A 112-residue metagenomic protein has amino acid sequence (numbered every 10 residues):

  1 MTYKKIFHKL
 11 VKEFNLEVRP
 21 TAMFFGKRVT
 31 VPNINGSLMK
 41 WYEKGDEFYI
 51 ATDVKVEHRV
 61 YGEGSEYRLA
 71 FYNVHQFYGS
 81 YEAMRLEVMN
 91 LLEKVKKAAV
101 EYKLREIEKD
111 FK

Functional and structural regions predicted by a protein language model:
M1-N33: Negatively charged, low-complexity tracts enriched in Asp/Glu with abundant Ser/Thr
T2-E13, G64-R105: Ampiphathic alpha-helical segments that act as solvent-exposed interaction surfaces
N15, A22, Y49, L86-M89: Amphipathic alpha-helical interaction segments
F24, K55, A99-E101: General helical secondary-structure elements
N35-L86: Intrinsically disordered, low-complexity regulatory segments enriched in Ser/Thr/Pro and charged residues
I107-K112: N-terminal prepro-regions of secreted/extracellular proteins
